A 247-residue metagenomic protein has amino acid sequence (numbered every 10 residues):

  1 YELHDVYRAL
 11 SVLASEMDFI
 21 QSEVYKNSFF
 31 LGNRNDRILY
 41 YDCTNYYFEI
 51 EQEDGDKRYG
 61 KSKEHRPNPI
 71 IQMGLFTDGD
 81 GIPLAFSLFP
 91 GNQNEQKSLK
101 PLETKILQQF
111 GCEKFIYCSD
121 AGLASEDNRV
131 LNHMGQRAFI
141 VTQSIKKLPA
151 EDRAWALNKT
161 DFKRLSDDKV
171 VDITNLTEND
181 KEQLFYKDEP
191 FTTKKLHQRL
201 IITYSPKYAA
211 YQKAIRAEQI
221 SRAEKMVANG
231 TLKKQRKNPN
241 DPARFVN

Functional and structural regions predicted by a protein language model:
Y1-N247: Anion-binding and metal-coordination hotspots
